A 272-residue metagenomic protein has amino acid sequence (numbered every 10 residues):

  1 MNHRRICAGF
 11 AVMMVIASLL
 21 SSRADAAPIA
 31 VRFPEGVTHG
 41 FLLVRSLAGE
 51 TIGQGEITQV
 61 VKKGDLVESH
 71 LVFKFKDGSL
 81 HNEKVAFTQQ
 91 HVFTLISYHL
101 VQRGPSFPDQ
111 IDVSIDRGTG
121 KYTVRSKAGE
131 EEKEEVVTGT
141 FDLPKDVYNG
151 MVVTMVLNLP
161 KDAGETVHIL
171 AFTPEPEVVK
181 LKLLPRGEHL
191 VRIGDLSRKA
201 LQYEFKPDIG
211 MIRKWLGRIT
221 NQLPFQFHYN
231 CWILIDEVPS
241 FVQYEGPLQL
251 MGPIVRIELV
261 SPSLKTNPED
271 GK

Functional and structural regions predicted by a protein language model:
M1-R4: N-terminal secretory signal peptides that target proteins for export/translocation
I6-A8, M151-V152: Intrinsic structural disorder/low-complexity segments
C7-G9, S22, E68, E134-E135 (+3 more regions): A near-ubiquitous, low-amplitude feature marking generic local secondary-structure context
G9-L19: Bacterial N-terminal signal peptides
S18-P28: Bacterial Sec-dependent signal peptides at the C-terminal "C-region" and cleavage site
A26-R117, E165-K272: Acidic, serine/threonine-rich low-complexity disordered tracts
T119-K121: Structural motif
R125-G164: Surface-exposed beta-loop interaction hotspot
